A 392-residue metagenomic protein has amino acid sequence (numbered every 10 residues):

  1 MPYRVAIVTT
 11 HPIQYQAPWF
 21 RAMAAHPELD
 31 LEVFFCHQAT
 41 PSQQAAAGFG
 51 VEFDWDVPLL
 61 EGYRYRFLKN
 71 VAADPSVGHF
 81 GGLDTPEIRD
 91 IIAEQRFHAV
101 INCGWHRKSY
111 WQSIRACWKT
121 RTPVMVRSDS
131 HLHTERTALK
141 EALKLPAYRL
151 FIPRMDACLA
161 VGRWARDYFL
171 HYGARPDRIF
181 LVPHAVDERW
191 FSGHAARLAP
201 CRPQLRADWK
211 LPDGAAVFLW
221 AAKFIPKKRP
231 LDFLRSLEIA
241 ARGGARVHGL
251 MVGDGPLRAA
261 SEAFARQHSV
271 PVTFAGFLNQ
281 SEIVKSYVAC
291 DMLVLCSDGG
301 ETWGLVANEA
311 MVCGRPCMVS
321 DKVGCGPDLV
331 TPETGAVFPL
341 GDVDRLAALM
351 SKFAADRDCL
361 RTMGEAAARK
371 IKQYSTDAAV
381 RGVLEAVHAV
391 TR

Functional and structural regions predicted by a protein language model:
N102-S109, T120-A142, R154-A157: A short, histidine- and acid-enriched strand-loop-helix "catalytic/donor-clamping" loop that lines the nucleotide-sugar
K140-E141, Y148-P203, F274: Donor nucleotide-sugar binding/catalytic pocket of nucleotide-sugar-dependent glycosyltransferases
P200, P212-K228, L234-E238: Conserved donor-binding/catalytic core segment of Leloir-type glycosyltransferases
A259-L278: Nucleotide-activated donor-binding/catalytic signature segment of Leloir-type glycosyltransferases, i.e., the conserved
F277-L278, K285-C290: Short alpha-helical donor nucleotide-sugar binding micro-motif in glycosyltransferases
V288-T302, R315: Acidic donor-binding loop of glycosyltransferase active sites
P316-S320: Short hydrophobic beta-strand element within catalytic cores of glycosyltransferases and related nucleotide-activated
T331-P332, A336-V343, S351-R357: Conserved acidic donor-binding segment of nucleotide-sugar-dependent glycosyltransferases
